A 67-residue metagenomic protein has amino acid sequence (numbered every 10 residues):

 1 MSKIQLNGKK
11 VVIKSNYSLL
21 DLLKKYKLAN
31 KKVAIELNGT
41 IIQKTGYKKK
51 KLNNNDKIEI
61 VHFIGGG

Functional and structural regions predicted by a protein language model:
M1-G8: Eukaryote-biased recognition of intrinsically disordered, low-complexity regulatory segments
V12-Y47, K51: Compact, glycine-rich, soluble single-domain proteins
G66-G67: Glycine-centered recognition micro-motifs in short, flexible terminal segments and loops
